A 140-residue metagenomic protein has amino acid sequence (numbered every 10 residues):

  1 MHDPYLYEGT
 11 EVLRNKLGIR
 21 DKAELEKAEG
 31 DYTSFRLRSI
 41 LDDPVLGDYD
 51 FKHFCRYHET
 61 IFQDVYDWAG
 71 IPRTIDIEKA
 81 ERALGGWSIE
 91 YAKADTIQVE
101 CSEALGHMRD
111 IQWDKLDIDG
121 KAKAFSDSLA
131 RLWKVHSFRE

Functional and structural regions predicted by a protein language model:
M1-E140: FIC/Doc superfamily catalytic core
